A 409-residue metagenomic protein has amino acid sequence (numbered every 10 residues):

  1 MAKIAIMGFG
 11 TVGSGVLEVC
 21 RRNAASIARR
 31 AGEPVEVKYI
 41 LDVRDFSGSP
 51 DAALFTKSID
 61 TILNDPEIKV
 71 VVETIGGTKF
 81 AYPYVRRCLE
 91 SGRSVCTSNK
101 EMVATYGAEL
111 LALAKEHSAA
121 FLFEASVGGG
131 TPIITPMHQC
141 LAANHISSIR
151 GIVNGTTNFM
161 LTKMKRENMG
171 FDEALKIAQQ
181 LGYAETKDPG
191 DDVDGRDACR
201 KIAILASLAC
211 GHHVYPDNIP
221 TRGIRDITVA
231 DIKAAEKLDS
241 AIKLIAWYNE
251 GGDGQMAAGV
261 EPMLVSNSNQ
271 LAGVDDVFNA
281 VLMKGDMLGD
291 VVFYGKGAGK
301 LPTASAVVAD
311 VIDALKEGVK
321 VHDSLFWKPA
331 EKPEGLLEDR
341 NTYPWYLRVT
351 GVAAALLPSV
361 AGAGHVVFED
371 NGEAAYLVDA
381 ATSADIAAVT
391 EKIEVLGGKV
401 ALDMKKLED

Functional and structural regions predicted by a protein language model:
M1-S91: N-terminal glycine-/serine-/threonine-rich beta1-alpha1-beta2 phosphate-ribose binding loop of Rossmann-like
M7, T11, G15, V35 (+16 more regions): Conserved active-site and cofactor/substrate-binding residues in soluble primary-metabolism enzymes
F55-T56, E73, C96-S98, F121-A125 (+1 more regions): General beta-strand structural signal in soluble alpha/beta enzymes
I68, K115-D197: Rossmann-like NAD(P)H-binding beta-loop-alpha module
A81-R87, S91, S98-H138: Rossmann-fold NAD(P)-binding glycine/threonine-rich loop
S148-R150, N158-L161, K165, Y183-G190 (+2 more regions): Catalytic, metal-anchored helix/loop core of enzyme active sites in primary metabolism
E173-G273, F278-A280: Substrate-binding/catalytic subdomain of NAD(P)-dependent oxidoreductase enzymes
V311-D409: A conserved regulatory-domain signal marking ACT and ACT-like small-molecule sensing domains and adjacent regulatory
